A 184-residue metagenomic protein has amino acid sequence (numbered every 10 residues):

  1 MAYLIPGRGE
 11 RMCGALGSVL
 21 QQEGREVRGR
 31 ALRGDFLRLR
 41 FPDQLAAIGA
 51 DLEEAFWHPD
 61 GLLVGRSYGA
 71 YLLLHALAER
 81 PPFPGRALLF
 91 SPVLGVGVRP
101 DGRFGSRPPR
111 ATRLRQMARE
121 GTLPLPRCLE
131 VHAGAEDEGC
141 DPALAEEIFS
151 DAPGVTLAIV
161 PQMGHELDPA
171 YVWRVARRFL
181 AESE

Functional and structural regions predicted by a protein language model:
M1-P59: Active-site catalytic motif of lipid deacylating hydrolases and related acyltransferases
C13-G14, E138-L144, D168: Conserved alpha/beta-hydrolase "acid-adjacent" motif
R28, S150-E166: Catalytic histidine neighborhood in serine/cysteine hydrolases with alpha/beta-hydrolase-type architecture
L32-D35, L88-G97: Active-site nucleophile loop of the alpha/beta-hydrolase fold
R38-L39, M163-V172: Catalytic histidine-centered segment of alpha/beta-hydrolase-like enzymes
V64-L74: Gly/Ala-rich beta-loop-alpha elbow adjacent to hydrolase catalytic centers
L125-P126, E130-A133: Short beta-strand/loop motif that positions the catalytic acidic residue of the alpha/beta-hydrolase fold
P169-E184: Catalytic active-site module of serine/aspartate enzymes centered on a nucleophile-bearing elbow/loop
